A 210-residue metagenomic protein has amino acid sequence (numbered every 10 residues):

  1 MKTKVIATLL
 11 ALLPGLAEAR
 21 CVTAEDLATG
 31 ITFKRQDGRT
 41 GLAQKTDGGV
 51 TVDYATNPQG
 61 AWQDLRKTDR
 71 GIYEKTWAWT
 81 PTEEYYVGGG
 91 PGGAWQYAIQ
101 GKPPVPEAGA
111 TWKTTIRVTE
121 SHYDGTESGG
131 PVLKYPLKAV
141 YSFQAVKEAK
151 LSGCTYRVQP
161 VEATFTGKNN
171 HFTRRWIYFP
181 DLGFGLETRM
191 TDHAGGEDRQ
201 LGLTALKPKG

Functional and structural regions predicted by a protein language model:
M1-I6: Bacterial N-terminal signal peptides that target proteins for export
A7-G15: Bacterial N-terminal signal peptides
G15, Q59, G92, P104-E107 (+2 more regions): Generic low-complexity segments that are intrinsically disordered, proline-rich and/or Lys/Arg-biased
R20-G88, Y123-G210: Acidic, serine/threonine-rich low-complexity disordered tracts
G101-T114: Surface-exposed helix/loop patches within compact recognition domains
